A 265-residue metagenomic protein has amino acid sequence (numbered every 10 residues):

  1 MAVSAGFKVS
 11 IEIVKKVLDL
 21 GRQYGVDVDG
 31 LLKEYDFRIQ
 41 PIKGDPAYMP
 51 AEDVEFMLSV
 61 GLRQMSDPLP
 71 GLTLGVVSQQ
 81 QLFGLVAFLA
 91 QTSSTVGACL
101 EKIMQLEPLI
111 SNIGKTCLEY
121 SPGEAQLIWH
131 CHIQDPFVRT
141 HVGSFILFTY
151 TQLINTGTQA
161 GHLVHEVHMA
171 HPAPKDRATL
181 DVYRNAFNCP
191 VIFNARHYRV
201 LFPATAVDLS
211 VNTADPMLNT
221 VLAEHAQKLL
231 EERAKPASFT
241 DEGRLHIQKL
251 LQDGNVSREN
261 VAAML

Functional and structural regions predicted by a protein language model:
M1-L127: N-terminal low-complexity or simple alpha-helical regulatory segments that function as activation/interaction modules
V9, V138, V142, A214 (+1 more regions): Short, contiguous, pocket-lining structural segments that sit at or immediately flank catalytic/ligand-binding sites
L20, G30-L31, L153, Y183 (+1 more regions): Residues within well-ordered alpha helices
D29-G30, T140-H141, E259: Short, solvent-exposed positions on alpha-helices
F37, Q81-A204: N-terminal regulatory/effector-sensing and dimerization cores that precede helix-turn-helix DNA-binding domains
L58, L147-Y150, I247: Hydrophobic alpha-helical core bundles mediating ligand binding, dimerization, or RNAP-core interactions
V182-L265: Extended mid-to-C-terminal alpha-helical interaction segments
